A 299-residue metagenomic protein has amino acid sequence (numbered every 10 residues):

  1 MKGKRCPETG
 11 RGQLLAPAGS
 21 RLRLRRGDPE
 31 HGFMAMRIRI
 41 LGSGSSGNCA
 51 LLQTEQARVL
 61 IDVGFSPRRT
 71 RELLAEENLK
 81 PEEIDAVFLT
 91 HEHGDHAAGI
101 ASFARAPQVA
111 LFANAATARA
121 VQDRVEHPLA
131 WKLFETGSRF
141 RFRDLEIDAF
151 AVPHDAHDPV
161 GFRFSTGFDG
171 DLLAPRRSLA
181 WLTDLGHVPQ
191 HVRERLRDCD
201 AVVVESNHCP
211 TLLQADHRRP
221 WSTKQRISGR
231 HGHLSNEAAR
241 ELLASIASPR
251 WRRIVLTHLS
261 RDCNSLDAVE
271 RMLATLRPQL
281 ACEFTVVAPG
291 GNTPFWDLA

Functional and structural regions predicted by a protein language model:
E30-E77, V160-T183, A201: Conserved beta-strand hairpin/beta-sheet module of binuclear metal-dependent hydrolase folds, prominently
I61-G64, I84-E92, F112-A115, A180-T183 (+3 more regions): Active-site neighborhood of phospho(di)ester-bond hydrolases with catalytic His/Asp-centered motifs
S66-A113: Active-site metal-binding motif and surrounding structural segment of the metallo-beta-lactamase
H93-A97, A118-V121, A156-H157, H187-Q190 (+2 more regions): Active-site environment of divalent metal-dependent phosphoester hydrolases
A98-P107, Q122-D123, N264-R271: Metal-dependent catalytic neighborhoods of phosphoester/phosphodiester hydrolases
A115-R176: Metallo-beta-lactamase
Q190-A288: Cap/insert and terminal regions of metallo-dependent hydrolase folds
